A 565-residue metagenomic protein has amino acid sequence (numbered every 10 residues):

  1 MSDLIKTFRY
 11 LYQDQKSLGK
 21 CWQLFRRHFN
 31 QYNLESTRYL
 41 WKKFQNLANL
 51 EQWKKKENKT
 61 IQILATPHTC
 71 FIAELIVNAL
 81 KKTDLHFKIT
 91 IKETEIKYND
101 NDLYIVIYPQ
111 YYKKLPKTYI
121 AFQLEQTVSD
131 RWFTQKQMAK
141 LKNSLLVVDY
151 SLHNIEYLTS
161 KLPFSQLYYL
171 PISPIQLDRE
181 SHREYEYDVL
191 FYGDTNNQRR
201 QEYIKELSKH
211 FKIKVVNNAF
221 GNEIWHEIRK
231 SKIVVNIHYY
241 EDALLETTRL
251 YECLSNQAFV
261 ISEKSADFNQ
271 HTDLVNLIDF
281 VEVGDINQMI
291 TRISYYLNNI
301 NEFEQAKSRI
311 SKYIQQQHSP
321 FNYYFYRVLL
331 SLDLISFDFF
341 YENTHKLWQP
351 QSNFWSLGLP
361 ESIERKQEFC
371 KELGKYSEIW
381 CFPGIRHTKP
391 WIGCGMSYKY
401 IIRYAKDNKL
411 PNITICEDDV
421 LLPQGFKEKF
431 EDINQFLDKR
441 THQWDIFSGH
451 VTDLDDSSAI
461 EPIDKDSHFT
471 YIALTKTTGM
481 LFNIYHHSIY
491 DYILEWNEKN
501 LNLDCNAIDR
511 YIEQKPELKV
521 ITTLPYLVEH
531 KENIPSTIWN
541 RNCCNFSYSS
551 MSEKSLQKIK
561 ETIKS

Functional and structural regions predicted by a protein language model:
M1-T60, S331-D338, I538, N545-S565: Membrane-proximal basic amphipathic "stem/tether" segments
D3, T7, S17-L24, N33-S36 (+6 more regions): Conserved alpha-helical elements of sugar-nucleotide-dependent glycosyltransferases
N46-N101, I107-N276, P320-F321: Nucleotide-sugar donor-binding catalytic core of glycosyltransferases
K92-T94, N218, E282, P383-K389: Short beta->alpha junction loops
Y104, S181-Y192, K232, I293-N298 (+3 more regions): Short, surface-exposed amphipathic charged segments that create phosphate/polyanion-binding patches used for binding
V281-N301: C-terminal "capping" alpha-helix adjacent to the active site of nucleotide-linked donor transferases in cell-envelope
L297-I335: A charged, aromatic-enriched C-terminal amphipathic alpha-helix characteristic of glycosyltransferases across folds
F337-C416, V420-S565: An acidic/histidine-cluster motif and surrounding catalytic segment that typifies divalent-metal-assisted enzyme active
